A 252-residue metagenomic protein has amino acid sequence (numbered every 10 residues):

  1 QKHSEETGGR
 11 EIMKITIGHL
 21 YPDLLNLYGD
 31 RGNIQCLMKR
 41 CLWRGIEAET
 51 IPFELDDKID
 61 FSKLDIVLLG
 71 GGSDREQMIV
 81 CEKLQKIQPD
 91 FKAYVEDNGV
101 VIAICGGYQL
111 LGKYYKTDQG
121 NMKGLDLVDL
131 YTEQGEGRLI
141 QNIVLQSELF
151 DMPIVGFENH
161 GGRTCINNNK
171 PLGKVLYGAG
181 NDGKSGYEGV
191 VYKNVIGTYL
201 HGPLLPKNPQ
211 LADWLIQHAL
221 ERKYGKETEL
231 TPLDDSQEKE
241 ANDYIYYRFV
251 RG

Functional and structural regions predicted by a protein language model:
K2-E96, P206-G252: N-terminal beta1-alpha1 cap of cysteine-dependent amidohydrolase-like domains
M13-I15, L149-I154, V191-I196: Beta-strand-turn-beta hairpins that frame and shape the catalytic cleft of phosphate-ester-processing enzymes
Y21-D23, G161-R163, G202-L204: Glycine-rich beta-alpha junction loops
K63-L64, D97-G99, N121-K123, D151-I154 (+1 more regions): Short coil/turn connectors at secondary-structure junctions
I66-G70, I102, G197-Y199: Structural motif
D74-S147: Cysteine-nucleophile active-site neighborhood
Q119-E188: Pocket-forming structural segment of enzyme catalytic cores
D182-L220: A glycine-centered loop/beta-turn motif at secondary-structure junctions
